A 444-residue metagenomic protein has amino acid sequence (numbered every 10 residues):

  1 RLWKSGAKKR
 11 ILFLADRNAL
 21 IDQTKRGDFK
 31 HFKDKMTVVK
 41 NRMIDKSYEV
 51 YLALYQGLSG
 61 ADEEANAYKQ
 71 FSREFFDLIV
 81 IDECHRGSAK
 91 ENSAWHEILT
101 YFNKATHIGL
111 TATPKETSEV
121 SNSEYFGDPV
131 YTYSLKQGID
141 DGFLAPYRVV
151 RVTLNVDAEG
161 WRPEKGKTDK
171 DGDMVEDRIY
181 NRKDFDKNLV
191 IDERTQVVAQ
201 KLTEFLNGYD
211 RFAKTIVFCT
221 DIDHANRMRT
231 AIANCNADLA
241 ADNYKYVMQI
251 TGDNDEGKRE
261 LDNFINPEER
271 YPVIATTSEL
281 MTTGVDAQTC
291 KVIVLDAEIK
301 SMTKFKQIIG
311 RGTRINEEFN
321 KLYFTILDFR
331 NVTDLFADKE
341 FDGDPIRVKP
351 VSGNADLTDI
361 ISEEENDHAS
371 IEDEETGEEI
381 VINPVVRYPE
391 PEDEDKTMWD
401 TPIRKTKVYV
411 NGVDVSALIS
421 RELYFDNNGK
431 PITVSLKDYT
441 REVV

Functional and structural regions predicted by a protein language model:
R1-L20, D210-R211: Conserved SF1/SF2 helicase motif Ia
T24, A61-E64, C84-W95, V285-Q288: Conserved ATPase-coupling elements of RecA-like P-loop NTPase cores
F29-E64: Inter-Walker segment of RecA-like/P-loop motor cores
E49, N181-A275: Conserved C-terminal RecA-like helicase domain
Q56-S59, L78-I79, H85-R86, V247-L357: Conserved RecA-like P-loop NTPase helicase motor core
K69-G109: SF2 helicase catalytic motif II
V120-A213: Interdomain helical connector at the RecA1-RecA2 junction of SF1/SF2 helicase-like NTPases
K183-V190, V197, K201, T333-V444: Long, largely alpha-helical accessory region at the distal end of helicase-like NTP-driven motors
